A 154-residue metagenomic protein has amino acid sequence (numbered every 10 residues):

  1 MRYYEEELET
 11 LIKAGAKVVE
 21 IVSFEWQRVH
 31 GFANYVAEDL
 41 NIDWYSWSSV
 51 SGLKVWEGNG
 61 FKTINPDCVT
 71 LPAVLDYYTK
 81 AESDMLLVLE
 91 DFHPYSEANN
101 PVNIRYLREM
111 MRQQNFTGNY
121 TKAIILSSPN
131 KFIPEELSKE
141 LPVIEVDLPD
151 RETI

Functional and structural regions predicted by a protein language model:
M1-I154: ATP/nucleotide-binding catalytic cores
